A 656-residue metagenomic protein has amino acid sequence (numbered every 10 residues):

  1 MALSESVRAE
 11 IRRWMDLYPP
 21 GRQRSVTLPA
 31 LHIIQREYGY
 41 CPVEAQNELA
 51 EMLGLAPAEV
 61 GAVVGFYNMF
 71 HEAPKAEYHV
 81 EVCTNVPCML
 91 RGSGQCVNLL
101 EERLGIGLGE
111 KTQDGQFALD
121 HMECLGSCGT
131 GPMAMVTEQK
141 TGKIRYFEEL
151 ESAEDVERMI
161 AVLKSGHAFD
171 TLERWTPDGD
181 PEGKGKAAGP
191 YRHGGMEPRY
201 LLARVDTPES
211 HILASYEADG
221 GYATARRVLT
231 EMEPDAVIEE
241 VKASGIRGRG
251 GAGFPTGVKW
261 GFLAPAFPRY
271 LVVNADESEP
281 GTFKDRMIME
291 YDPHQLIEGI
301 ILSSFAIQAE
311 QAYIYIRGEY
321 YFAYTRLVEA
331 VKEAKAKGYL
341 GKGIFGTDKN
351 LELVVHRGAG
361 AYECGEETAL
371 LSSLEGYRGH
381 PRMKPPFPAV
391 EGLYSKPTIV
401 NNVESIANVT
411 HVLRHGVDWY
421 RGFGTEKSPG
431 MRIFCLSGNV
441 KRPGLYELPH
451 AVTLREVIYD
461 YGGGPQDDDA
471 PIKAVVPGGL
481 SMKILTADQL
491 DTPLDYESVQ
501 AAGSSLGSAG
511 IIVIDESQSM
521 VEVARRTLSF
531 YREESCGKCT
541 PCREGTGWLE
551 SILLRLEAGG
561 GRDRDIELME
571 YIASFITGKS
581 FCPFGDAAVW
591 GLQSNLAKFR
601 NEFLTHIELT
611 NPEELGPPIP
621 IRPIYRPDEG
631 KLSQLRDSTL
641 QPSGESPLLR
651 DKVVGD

Functional and structural regions predicted by a protein language model:
M1-D656: Feature of Fe-S/electron-transfer and energy-metabolism proteins that preferentially highlights extended coupling
